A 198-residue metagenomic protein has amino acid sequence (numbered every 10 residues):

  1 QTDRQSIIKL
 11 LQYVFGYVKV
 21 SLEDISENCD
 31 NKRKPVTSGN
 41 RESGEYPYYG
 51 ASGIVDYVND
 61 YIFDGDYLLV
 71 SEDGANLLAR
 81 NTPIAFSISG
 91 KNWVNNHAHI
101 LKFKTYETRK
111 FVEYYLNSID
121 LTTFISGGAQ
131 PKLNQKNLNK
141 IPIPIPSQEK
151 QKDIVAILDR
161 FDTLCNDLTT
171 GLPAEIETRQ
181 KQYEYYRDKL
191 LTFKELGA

Functional and structural regions predicted by a protein language model:
Q1-A198: Charged, alpha-helix-forming regions
